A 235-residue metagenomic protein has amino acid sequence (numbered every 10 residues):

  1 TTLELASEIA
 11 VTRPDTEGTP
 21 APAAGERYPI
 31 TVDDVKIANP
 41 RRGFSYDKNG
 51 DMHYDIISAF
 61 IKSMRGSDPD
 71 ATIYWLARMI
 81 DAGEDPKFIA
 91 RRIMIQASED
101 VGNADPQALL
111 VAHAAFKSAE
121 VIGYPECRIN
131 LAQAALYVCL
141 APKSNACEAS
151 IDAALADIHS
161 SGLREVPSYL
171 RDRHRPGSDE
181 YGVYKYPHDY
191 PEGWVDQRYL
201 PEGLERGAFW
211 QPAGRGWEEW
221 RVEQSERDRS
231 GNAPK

Functional and structural regions predicted by a protein language model:
T1-D15, D33-I37, S58-K62, I73-R78 (+1 more regions): C-terminal helical "lid" of AAA+/P-loop NTPase domains
T12-T16, F44, S144, S160-L163: Charged, solvent-exposed alpha-helical segments that act as regulatory interaction surfaces
P14-S58: Loop-to-helix "switch" segment enriched in basic and acidic residues adjacent to catalytic/ligand pockets
G66-E192, E202, W210-K235: Terminal-proximal interaction/regulatory segments of ATP-powered molecular machines
R198-L204: Short acidic, Pro/Gly- and aromatic-enriched capping/linker segments at domain boundaries
